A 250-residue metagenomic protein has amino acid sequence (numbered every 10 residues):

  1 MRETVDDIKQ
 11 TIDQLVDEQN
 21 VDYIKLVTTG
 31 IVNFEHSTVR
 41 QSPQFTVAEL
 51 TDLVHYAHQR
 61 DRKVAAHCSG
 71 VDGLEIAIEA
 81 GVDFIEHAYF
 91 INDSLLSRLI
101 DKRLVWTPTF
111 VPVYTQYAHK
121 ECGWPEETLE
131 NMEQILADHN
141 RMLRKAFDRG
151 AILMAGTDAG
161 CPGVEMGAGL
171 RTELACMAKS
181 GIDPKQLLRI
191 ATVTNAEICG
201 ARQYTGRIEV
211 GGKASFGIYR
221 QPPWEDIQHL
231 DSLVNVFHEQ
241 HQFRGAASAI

Functional and structural regions predicted by a protein language model:
M1, N20, L96: Active-site-adjacent helix-turn-beta-strand microarchitecture at beta-sheet edges that either contains or buttresses
M1-T11, K63: Active-site mouth loops of central-metabolism enzymes
T11-V32: Alpha/beta enzyme core
V16-N20, I78, I100, F147 (+1 more regions): Non-catalytic positions within long, well-ordered alpha-helices that form the structural scaffold/packing of enzyme
D22, D83, S215: Receiver (REC) domain switch/active-site residues of two-component response regulators
L26-R141, M154, A159-C161, G181 (+1 more regions): Active-site core of metal-dependent hydrolases
Q59, K63, W124-E127, L136-Y219: His/Asp/Glu-enriched, well-ordered alpha-helical/loop segment that forms or immediately abuts the divalent-metal
A191-V193, V210-I250: C-terminal cap of metal-dependent C-N hydrolases
